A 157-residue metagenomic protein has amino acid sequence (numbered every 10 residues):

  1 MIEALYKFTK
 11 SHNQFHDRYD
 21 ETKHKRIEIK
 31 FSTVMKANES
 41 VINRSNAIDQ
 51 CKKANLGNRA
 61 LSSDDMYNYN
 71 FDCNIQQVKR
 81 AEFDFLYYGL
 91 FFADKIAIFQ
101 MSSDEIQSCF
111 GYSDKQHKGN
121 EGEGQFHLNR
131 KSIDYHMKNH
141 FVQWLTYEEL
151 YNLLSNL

Functional and structural regions predicted by a protein language model:
M1-H16, E21-T22, F31-L157: Nucleic-acid endonuclease domains
R26-E28: Short hydrophobic-acidic sequence motifs that mark active-site Asp/Glu residues
